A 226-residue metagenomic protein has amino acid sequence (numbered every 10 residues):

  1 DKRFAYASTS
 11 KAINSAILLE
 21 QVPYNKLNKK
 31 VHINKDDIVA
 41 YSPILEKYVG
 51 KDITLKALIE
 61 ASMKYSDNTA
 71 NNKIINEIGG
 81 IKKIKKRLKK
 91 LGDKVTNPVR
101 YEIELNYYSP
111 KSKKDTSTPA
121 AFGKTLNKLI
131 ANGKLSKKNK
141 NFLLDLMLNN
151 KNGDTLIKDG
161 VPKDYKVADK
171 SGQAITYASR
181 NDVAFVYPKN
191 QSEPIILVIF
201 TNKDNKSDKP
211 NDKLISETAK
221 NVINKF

Functional and structural regions predicted by a protein language model:
D1-R3: Short, conserved catalytic-motif segment at the N-terminal edge
A5-I33, S62, L197: Active-site SXXK
A12-I17, A121-K124, E217: Short amphipathic alpha-helical face segments that pack within enzyme cores and frequently flank/anchor catalytic
K30-I44, I78-G79, E104-L105: Acidic helix-start/capping segments at beta-turn-to-alpha-helix junctions
D36, S62-S66, I74-I78, V99-I103 (+2 more regions): Active-site-proximal beta-strand/loop segments in catalytic clefts of secreted hydrolases
V39-I74, I81: Conserved catalytic neighborhood of penicillin-recognizing serine enzymes
I59, N72-K134: Mid-domain, small-residue-enriched loop/turn segments at the edges of structured enzyme/sensor domains
N76-E77, I81-K82, K124-K166, K170-F226: Structured C-terminal helix/loop/strand segments within mature extracytoplasmic catalytic/sensor domains
